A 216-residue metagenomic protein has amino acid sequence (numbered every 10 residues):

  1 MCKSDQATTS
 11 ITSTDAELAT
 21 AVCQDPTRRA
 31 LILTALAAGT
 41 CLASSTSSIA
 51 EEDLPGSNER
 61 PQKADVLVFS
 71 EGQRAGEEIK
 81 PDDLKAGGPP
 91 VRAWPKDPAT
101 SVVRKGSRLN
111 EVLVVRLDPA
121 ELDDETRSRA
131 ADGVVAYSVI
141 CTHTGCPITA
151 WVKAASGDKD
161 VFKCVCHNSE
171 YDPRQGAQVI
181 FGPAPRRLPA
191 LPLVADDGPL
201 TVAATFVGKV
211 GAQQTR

Functional and structural regions predicted by a protein language model:
M1-P26: N-terminal secretory signal peptides
Q24-L33, G39-P61: N-terminal twin-arginine translocation
E51-A154, A195-R216: N-terminal pre-ligand scaffold of iron-sulfur
W151-D158, R174-I180: Short cysteine/histidine-rich zinc-coordinating motifs and their immediately flanking basic loops
K159-C166: Cysteine-rich micro-motifs
N168-G211: Short Fe-S-cluster ligation motifs
